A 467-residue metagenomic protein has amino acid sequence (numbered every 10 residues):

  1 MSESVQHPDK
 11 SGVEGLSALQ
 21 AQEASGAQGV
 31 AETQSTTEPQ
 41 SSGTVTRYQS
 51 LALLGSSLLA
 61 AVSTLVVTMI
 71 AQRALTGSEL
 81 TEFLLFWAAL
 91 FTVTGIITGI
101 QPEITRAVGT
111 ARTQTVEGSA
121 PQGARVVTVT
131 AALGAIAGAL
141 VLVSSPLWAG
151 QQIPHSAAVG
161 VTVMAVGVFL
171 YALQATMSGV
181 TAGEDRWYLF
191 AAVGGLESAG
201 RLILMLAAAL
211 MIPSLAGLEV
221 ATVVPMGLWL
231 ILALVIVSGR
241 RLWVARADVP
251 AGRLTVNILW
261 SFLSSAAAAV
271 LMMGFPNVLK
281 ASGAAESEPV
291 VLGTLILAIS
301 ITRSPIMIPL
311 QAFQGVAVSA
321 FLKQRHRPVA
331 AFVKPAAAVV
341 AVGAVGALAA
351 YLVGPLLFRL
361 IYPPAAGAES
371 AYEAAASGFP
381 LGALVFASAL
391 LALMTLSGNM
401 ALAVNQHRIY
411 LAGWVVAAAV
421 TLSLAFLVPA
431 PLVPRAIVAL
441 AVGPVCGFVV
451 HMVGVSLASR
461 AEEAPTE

Functional and structural regions predicted by a protein language model:
E3-G12, L16-E23, E32-T46, A191-A192 (+5 more regions): Interhelical loop/hinge segments that connect adjacent transmembrane helices in multipass membrane
E3-V5, A18, E32-Q34, T44-Q101 (+2 more regions): Signature of the first transmembrane helix
T46-R47, L84, V116-A132, T255-I258 (+2 more regions): Interfacial transmembrane-helix starts/ends
Y48-L65, L196-E197, R201, L218-A233 (+2 more regions): Transmembrane helical elements of multi-pass membrane transporters/channels
G77, S145-M164, P289, L352-A392: Interfacial segments at transmembrane-helix termini and the short loops linking adjacent helices
I97-Q114, A298, T302-H326, A403: Helix-loop junctions and terminal segments of transmembrane helices in multi-pass membrane transport/translocation
A157-V163, A191-R241, V416-V420, V433-S459: Hydrophobic alpha-helical transmembrane segments
L170-V193, L322, P380, F386-G413: Membrane-interface junctions at transmembrane-helix termini in multi-pass inner-membrane proteins
